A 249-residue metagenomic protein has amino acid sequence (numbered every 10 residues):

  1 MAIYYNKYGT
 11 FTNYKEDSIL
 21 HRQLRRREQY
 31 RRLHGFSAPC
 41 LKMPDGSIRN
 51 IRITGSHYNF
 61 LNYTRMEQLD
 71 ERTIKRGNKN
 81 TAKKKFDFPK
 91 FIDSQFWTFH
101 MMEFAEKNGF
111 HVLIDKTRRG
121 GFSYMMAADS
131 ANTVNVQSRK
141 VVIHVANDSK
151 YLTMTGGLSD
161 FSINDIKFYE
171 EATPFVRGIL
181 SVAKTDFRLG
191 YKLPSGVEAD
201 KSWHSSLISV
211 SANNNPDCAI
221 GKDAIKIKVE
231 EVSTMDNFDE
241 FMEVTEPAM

Functional and structural regions predicted by a protein language model:
M1-M249: Phosphate/NTP-binding elements of NTP-utilizing enzymes
